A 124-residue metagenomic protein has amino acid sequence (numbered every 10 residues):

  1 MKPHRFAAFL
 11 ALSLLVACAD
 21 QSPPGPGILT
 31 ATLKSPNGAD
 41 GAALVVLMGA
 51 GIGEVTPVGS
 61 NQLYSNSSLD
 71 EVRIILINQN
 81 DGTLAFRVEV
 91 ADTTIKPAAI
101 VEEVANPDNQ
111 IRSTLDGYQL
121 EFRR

Functional and structural regions predicted by a protein language model:
M1-C18: Sec-dependent bacterial lipoprotein signal peptides
C18-R124: Acidic, low-complexity intrinsically disordered segments
